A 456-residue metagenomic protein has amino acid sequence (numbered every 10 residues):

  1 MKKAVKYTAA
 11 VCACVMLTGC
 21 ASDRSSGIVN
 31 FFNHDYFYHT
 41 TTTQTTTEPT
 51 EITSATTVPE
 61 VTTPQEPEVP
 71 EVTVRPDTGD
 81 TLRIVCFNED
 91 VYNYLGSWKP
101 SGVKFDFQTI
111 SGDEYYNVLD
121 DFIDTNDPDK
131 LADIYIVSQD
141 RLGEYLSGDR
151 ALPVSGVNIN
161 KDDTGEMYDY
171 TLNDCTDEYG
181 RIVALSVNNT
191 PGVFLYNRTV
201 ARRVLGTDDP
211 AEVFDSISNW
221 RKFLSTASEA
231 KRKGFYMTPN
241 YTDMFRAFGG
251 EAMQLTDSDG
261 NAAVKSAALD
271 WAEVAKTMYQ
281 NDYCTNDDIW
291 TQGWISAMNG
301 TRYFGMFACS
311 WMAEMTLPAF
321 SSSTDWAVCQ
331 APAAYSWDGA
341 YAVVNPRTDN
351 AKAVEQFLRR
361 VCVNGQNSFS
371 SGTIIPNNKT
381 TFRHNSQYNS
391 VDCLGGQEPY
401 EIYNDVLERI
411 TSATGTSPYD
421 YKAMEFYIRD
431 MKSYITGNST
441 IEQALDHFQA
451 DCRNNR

Functional and structural regions predicted by a protein language model:
C14, C20-G143, S368-F369, R429 (+2 more regions): Conserved N-terminal structural module of periplasmic/extracytoplasmic solute-binding proteins
V69-V72, V137-V193, A327-Q330, E401: Hinge/lid segment of periplasmic solute-binding proteins
Y116-L131, Y135, G143, G148 (+6 more regions): Short helices/loops that flank or line small-molecule/ion binding pockets
G156-M167, E212-S218, A252-D270, T277-M278 (+1 more regions): Short, solvent-exposed loop/beta-turn-alpha elements that line the ligand-binding surface or hinge of extracytoplasmic
R181-V187, G192-F194, S218-A263, A267: Extracytoplasmic/periplasmic solute-binding protein
L224-A230, D257-Q292, L317: Glycine-centered hinge/linker elements that transmit conformational signals in sensory and ligand-binding systems
A319-T381: Extracytoplasmic/periplasmic substrate-recognition and gating elements
S336, Y388-R456: C-terminal capping/gating helix-and-loop segments adjacent to ligand/active sites or protein-protein/ligand interfaces
